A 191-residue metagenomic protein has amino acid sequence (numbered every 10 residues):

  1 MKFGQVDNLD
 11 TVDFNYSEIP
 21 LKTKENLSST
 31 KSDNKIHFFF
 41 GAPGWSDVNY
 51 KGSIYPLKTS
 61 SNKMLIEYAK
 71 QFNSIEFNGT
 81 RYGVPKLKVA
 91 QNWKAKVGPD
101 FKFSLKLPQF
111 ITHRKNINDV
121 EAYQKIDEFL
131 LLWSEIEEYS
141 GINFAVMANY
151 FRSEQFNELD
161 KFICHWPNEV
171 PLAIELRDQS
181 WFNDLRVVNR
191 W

Functional and structural regions predicted by a protein language model:
M1-W191: Residues lining hydrophobic/aromatic ligand-binding pockets adjacent to catalytic sites
